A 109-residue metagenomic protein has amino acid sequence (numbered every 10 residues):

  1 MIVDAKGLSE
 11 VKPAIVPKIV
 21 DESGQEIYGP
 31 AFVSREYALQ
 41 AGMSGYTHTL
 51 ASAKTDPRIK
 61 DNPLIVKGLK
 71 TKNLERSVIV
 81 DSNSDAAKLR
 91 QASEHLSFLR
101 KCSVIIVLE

Functional and structural regions predicted by a protein language model:
M1-E109: Domain-level marker for long, solvent-exposed, non-transmembrane regions
